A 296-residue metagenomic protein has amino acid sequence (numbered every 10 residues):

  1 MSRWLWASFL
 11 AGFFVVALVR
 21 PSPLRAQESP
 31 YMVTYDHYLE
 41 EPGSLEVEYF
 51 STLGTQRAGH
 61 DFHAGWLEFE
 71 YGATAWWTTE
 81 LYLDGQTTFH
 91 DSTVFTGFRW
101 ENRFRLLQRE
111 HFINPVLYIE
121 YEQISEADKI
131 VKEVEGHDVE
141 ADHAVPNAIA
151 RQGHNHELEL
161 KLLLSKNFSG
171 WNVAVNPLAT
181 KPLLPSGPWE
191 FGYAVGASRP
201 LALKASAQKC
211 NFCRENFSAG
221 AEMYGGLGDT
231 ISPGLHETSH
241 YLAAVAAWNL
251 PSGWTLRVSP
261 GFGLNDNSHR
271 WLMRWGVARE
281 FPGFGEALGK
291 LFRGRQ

Functional and structural regions predicted by a protein language model:
M1-L10, S22: Bacterial N-terminal signal peptides that target proteins for export
F13-P23: C-terminal segment of classical bacterial N-terminal signal peptides
R25-Q296: Transmembrane beta-barrel domains of Gram-negative outer membranes and organellar outer membranes
